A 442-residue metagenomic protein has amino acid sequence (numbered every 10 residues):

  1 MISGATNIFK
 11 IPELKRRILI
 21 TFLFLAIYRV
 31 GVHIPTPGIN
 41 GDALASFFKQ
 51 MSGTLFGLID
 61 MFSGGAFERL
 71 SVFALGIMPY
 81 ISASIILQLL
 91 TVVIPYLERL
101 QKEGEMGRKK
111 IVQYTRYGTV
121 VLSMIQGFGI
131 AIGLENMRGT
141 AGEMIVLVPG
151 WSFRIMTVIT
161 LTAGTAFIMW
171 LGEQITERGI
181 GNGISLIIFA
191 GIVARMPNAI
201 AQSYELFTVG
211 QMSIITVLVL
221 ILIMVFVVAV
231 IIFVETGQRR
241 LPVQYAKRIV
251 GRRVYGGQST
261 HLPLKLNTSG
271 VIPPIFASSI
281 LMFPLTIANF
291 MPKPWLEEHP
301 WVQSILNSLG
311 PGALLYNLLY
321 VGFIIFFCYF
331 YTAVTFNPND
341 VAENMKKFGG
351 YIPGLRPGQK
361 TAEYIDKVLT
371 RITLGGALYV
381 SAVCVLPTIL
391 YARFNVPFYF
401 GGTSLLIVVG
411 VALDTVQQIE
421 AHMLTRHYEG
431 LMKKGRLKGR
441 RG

Functional and structural regions predicted by a protein language model:
M1-Q101, M106-G442: N-terminal cationic and glycine-rich segments that engage phosphates or anionic surfaces
